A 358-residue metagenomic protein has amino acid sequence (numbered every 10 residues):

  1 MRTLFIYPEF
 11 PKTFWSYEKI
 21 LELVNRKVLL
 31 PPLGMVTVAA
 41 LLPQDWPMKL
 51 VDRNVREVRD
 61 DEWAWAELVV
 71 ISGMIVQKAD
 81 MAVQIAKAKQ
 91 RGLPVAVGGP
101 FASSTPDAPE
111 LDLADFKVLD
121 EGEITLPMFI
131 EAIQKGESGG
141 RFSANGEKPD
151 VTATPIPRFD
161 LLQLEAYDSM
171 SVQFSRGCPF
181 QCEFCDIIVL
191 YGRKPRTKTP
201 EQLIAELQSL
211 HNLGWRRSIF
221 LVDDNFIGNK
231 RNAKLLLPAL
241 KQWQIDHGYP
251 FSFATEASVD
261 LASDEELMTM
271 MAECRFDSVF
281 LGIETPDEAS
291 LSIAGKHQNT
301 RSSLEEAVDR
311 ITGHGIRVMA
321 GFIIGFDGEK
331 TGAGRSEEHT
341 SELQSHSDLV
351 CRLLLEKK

Functional and structural regions predicted by a protein language model:
M1-W215: Acidic, low-complexity intrinsically disordered segments
F14-E18, I130, T154, N232-K234 (+2 more regions): Short aromatic-enriched loop/helix-cap "lid" or pocket-rim segments at secondary-structure transitions that line
R59, W65-V69, L236-K241, K330-E337 (+1 more regions): Short, electropositive alpha-helical surface patch
A79-D80, P106, K230-R231, S302 (+1 more regions): Short N-terminal helix/helix-N-cap motif within the alpha/beta-hydrolase-1
A96, V118, R141-S143, A254 (+3 more regions): Structural detector of well-ordered beta-strand residues that form the stable sheet scaffold of enzyme domains
P106-L111, E266-M268, G328-E337: Catalytic cores of alpha/beta
P155-M319, I324-D327: Radical SAM [4Fe-4S] cluster-binding motif and immediate context
E342-K358: Positively charged, low-complexity/disordered segments
